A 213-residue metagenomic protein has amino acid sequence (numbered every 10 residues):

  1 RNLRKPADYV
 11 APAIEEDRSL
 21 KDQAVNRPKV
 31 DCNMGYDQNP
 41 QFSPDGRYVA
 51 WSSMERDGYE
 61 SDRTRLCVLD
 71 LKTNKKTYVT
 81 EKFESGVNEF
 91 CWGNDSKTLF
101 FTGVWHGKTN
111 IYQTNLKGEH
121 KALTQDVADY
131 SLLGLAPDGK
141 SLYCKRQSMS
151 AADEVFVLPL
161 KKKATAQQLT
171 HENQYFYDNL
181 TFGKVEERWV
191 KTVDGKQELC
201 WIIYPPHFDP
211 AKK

Functional and structural regions predicted by a protein language model:
R1, K121-K212: Non-catalytic accessory segments flanking enzyme active sites
R1-Q38, S52-C67, Y78-N88, T102-Y112 (+2 more regions): A flexible loop/linker signature enriched in serine peptidases of the S9 family
A7, P44, T192-D194: Short, flexible loop/turn elements at secondary-structure junctions
P44-D45, N94-D95, P137-D138: Residue-level detector of Asp-centered blade-edge/turn motifs that repeat once per structural unit in beta-propeller
G46-V49, T98-F100, L123, S141-Y143: Hydrophobic beta-strand positions that form the internal "hydrophobic ladder" of WD40/Gbeta-like beta-propeller blades
D70-N74, T114-E119, L160-K163: Short loop/turn segments that connect beta-strands within beta-propeller blades
